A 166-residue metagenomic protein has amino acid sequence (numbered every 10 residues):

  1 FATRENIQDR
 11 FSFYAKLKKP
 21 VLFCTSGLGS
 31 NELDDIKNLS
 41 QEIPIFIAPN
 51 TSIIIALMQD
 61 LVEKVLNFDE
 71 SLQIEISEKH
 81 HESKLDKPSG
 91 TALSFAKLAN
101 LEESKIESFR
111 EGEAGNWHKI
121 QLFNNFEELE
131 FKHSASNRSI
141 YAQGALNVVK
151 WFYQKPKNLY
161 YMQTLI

Functional and structural regions predicted by a protein language model:
T3, T25-S26, T51, H81 (+2 more regions): Short loop or secondary-structure boundary microenvironments that flank and position key functional residues
T3-R4, L72: Generic secretory/membrane-interface signal
R4, Q8, S30, I55 (+3 more regions): Electropositive phosphate-/nucleotide-binding environments in soluble metabolic enzymes
E5-K19, C24-I47, A56-V65: Rossmann-fold NAD(P)-binding glycine/threonine-rich loop
E42-S89: Rossmann-fold dinucleotide-binding core
D69-I166: C-terminal substrate-binding/catalytic lobe of Rossmann-fold NAD(P)-dependent oxidoreductases
